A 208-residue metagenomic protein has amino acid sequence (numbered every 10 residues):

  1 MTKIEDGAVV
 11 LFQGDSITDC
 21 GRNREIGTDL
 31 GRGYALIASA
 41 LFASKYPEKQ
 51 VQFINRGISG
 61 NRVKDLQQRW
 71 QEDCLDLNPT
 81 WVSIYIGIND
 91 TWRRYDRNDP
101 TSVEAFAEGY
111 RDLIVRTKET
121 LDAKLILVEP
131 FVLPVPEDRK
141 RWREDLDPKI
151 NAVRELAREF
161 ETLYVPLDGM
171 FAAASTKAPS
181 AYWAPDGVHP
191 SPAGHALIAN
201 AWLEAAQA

Functional and structural regions predicted by a protein language model:
T2-D29: Short glycine-rich His-centered loop
K3-D6, I37-Q52, N61-A208: Alpha-helical cap/lid subdomain in secreted, periplasmic, or secretory-pathway luminal O-acyl-processing enzymes
L30-A38: Short N-terminal amphipathic alpha-helix/helix-capping patch enriched in small hydrophobics with frequent Ser/Thr
I58: Conserved active-site regions of diverse hydrolases
